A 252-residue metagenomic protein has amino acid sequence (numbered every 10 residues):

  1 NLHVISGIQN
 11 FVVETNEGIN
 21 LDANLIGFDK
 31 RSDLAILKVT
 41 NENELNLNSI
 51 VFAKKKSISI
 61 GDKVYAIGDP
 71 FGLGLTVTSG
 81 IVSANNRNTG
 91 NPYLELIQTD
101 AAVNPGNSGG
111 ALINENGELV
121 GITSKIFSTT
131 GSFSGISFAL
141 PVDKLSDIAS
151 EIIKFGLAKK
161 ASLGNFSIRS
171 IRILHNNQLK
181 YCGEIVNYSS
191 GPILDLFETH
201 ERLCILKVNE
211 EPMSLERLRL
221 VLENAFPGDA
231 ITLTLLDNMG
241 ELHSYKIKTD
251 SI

Functional and structural regions predicted by a protein language model:
N1-L174, E216-R219, E223-F226, N238-M239 (+1 more regions): Serine-dependent protease modules
N1-L2, I185, I193-R217: Conserved PDZ fold ligand-binding element
Q9, N107-G110, E184-I185, P192-L194 (+2 more regions): Short loop/turn microsegments at loop-to-beta-strand junctions
K54, A111, N176-L179, S190-C204 (+1 more regions): A short glycine-leucine-enriched loop at secondary-structure breakpoints that most characteristically corresponds
V120-G121, L206, H243: Generic structural signal for well-ordered beta-strand positions
S244-K248: Edge beta-strands of extracellular beta-sandwich domains
